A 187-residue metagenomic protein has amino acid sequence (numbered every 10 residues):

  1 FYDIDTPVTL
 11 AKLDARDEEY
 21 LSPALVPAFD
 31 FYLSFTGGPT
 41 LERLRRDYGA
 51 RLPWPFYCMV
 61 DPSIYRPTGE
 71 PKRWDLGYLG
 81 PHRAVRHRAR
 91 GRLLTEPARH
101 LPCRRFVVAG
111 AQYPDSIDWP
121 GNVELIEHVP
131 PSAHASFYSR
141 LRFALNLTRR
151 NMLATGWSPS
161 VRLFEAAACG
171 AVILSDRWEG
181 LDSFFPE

Functional and structural regions predicted by a protein language model:
F1-E96: Catalytic core of nucleotide-activated saccharide and alditol-phosphate transferases
I4, T36-E42, A109-S116, R177-G180: Short, polar loop motifs at secondary-structure junctions
V8-A11, S63, S116, T155 (+1 more regions): Generic structural signal for helix capping and beta-alpha/helix-loop junctions
F29, A50-P53, C103-R105, N122 (+1 more regions): A generic structural signal for alpha->beta connector loops
L52-P53, V107, N146, L174: A local structural micro-motif
M59-F143, L153: Conserved catalytic-core segment of nucleotide-activated headgroup transferases in glycan assembly
D118-E187: Catalytic binding pocket for nucleotide-activated donors in carbohydrate/polymer assembly enzymes
